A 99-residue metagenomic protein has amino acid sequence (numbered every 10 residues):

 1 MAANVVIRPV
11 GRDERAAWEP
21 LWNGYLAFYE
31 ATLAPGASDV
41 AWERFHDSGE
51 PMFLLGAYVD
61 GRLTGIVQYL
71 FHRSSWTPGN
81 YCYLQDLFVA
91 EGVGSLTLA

Functional and structural regions predicted by a protein language model:
N4-V5: Extreme N-terminal starter segment of soluble prokaryotic enzymes
P9-G79, Q85: Acetyl-CoA-dependent GNAT
W76-T77, A90-A99: Conserved glycine-rich acetyl-CoA-binding loop
